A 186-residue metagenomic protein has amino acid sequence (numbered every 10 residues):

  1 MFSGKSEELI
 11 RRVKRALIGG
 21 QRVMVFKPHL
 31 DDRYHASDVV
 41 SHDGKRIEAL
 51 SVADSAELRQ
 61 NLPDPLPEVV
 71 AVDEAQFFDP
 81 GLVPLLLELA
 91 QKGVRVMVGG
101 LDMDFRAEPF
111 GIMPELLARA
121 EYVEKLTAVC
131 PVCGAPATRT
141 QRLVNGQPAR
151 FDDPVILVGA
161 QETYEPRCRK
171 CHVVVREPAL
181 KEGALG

Functional and structural regions predicted by a protein language model:
M1-D64, D104-E115, K125-A128, A149-F151 (+1 more regions): Conserved P-loop
L17, A90-Q91: Anion (oxyanion) recognition and catalysis
D64-V69, A75: Short acidic/histidine-rich motifs immediately flanking catalytic phosphotransfer sites in two-component signaling
A71, R95-D102: Structural recognition of the conserved hydrophobic beta-strand(s) that form the central parallel beta-sheet of P-loop
E74-L89, F105-F110, A179: Conserved ATPase-coupling elements of RecA-like P-loop NTPase cores
A120: Short basic (Lys/Arg) and small-residue
V129-I156: Short recognition patches in nucleic-acid-associated and regulatory proteins
